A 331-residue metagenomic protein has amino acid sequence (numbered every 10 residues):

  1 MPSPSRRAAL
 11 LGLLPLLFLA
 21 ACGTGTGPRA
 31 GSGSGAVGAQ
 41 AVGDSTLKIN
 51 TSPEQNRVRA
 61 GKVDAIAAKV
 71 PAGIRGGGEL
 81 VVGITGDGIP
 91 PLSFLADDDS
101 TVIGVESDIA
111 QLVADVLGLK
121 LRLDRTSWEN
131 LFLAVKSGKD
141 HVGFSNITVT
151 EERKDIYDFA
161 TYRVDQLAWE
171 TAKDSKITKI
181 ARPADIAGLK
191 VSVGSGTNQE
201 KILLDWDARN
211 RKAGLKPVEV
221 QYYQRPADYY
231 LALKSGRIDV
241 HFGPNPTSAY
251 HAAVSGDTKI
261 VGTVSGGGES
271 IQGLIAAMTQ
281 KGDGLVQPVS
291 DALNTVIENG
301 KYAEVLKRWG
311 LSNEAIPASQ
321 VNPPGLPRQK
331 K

Functional and structural regions predicted by a protein language model:
F18-A21: C-terminal motif of bacterial Sec signal peptides marking the signal peptidase cleavage site
G23-T26: Bacterial signal peptide processing site
G31-S145: Extracytoplasmic small-molecule ligand-binding "clamshell" domains of the periplasmic binding protein/Venus flytrap
G35-A65, D115-V116, I177, T197 (+1 more regions): Extended ligand-binding regions for polar small-molecule ligands
D87-I89, S100-V116, I147, D165-R225 (+2 more regions): Bilobed "Venus flytrap"/periplasmic-binding protein-like clamshell domains and structurally analogous long
K120-D185: Acidic, polar ligand-binding/catalytic clefts
I147-K154, L203-D205, S235, D239-I271: A ligand-binding cleft/hinge motif common to bilobed small-molecule-binding domains
V164-T171, A253-D291, S312-K331: Periplasmic-binding protein-like
